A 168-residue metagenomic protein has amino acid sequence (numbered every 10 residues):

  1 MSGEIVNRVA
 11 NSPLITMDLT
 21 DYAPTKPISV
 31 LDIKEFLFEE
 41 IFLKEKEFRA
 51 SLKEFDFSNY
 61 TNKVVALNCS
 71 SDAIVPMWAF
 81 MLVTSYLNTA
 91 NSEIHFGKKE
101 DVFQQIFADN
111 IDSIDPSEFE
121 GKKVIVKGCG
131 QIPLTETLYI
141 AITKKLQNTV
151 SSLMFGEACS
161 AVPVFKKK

Functional and structural regions predicted by a protein language model:
M1-I74, N91, T149-S152, G156-E157 (+1 more regions): N-terminal, charge-rich interaction modules
F42, Q104-I111, E136, T143: Peripheral peptide segments
F48, L52-K53, I94, G128 (+2 more regions): A domain-level signal for the structural core that forms small-molecule/cofactor-binding pockets and catalytic centers
V64-S70, H95-G97, K123-C129: Short glycine-rich or small-residue beta-strand-to-loop segments that form or flank ligand, phosphate, metal/Fe-S
S70-M77, C129-E136, S160-A161: Gly/Ser/Thr-rich loops at beta-strand to alpha-helix junctions that form or flank small-molecule/cofactor-binding
A79-E118, G156-A161: Long, charge-dense
F80-N88, L138-Q147: Short, non-transmembrane amphipathic alpha-helical segments
P116-I140: Extended, charge-rich low-complexity interaction segments
